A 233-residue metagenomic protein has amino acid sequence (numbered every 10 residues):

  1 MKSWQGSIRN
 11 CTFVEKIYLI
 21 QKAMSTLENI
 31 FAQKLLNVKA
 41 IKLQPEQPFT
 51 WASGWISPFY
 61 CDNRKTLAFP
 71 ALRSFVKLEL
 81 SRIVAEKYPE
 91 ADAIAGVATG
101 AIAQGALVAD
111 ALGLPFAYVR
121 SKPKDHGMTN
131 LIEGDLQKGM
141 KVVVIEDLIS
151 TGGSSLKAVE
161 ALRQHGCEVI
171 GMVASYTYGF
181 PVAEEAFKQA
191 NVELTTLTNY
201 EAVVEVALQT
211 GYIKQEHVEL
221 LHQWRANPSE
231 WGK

Functional and structural regions predicted by a protein language model:
V14-E15, A23: Acidic, Ala/Val/Gly-enriched low-complexity intrinsically disordered segments
M24-K87: Active-site-facing substrate-recognition patch
S25-K34, E160-K233: PRPP-dependent phosphoribosyltransferase catalytic core
P89-A98, V173: Short glycine-rich phosphate-binding loop at a beta-alpha junction
D92, M140, I170: Conserved acidic residues
G105-V143, T151-L156, T210: Short, glycine/charge-rich flexible loops or terminal/linker lids adjacent to PRPP-binding catalytic cores
